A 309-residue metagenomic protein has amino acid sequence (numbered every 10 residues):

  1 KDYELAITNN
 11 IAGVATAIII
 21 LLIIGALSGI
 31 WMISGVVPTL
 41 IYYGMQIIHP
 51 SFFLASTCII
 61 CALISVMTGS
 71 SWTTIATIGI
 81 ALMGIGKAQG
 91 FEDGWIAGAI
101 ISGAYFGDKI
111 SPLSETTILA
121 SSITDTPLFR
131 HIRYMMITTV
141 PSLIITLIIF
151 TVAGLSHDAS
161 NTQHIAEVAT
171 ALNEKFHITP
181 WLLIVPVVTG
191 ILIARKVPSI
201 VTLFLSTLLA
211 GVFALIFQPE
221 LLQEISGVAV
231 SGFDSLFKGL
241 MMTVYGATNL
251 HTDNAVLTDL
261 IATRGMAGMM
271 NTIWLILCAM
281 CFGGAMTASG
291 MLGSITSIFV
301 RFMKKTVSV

Functional and structural regions predicted by a protein language model:
K1-I19, I137-I145, D158-W274: Hydrophobic transmembrane alpha-helices of multi-pass small-molecule transporters
D2-K87, G246-V309: Membrane-embedded alpha-helical segments and adjacent helix-loop junctions characteristic of multi-pass solute
I24, G98-G103, Y134, A171-E174 (+2 more regions): Short alpha-helical transmembrane interface motifs in multi-pass membrane proteins
L27, W31, I64, T68 (+6 more regions): Alpha-helical membrane-inserting segments
I33, V37, S70-T74, A120 (+6 more regions): Transmembrane helix-loop junctions in multipass membrane proteins, especially transporters and channels
T39, Y43, Y105, K109-P112 (+4 more regions): Membrane-spanning helices that line or support transport/gating and their immediate boundary helices in channels
I47-P141, V307-V309: Hydrophobic transmembrane alpha-helices that form the pore/transport pathway of multi-pass ion and small-solute
K109-A171, W181, A285: Juxtamembrane and boundary regions of transmembrane helices in multi-pass small-molecule transporters and channels
